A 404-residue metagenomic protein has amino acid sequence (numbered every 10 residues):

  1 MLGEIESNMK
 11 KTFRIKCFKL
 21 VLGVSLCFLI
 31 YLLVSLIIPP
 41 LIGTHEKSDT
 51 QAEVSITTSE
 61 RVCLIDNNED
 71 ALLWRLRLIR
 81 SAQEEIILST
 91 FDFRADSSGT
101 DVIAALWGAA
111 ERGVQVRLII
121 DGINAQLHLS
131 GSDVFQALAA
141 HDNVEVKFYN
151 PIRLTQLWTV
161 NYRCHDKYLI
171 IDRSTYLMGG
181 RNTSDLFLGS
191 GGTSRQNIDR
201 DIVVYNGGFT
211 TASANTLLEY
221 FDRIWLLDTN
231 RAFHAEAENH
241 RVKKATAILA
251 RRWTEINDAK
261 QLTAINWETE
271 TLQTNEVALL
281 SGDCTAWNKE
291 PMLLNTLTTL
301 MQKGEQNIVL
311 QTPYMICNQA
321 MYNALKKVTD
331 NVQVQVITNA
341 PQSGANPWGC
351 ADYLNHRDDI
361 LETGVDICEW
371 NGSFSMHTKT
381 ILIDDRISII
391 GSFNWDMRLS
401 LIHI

Functional and structural regions predicted by a protein language model:
L2-V144, L154-H165, I171-I402: Charged, low-complexity intrinsically disordered terminal segments
K147-Y149: Lumenal/extracellular "mature" regions of secretory-pathway glycan-modifying transferases
